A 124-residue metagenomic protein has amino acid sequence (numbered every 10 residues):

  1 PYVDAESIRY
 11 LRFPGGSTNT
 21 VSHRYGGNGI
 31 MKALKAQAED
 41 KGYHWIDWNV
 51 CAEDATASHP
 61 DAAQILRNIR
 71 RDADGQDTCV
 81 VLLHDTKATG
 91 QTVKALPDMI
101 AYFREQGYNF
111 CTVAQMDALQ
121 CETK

Functional and structural regions predicted by a protein language model:
P1-L82, T86-N109, Q115-T123: Catalytic domains of cell-wall/extracellular-matrix polysaccharide-remodeling enzymes, centered on de-N-acetylation
